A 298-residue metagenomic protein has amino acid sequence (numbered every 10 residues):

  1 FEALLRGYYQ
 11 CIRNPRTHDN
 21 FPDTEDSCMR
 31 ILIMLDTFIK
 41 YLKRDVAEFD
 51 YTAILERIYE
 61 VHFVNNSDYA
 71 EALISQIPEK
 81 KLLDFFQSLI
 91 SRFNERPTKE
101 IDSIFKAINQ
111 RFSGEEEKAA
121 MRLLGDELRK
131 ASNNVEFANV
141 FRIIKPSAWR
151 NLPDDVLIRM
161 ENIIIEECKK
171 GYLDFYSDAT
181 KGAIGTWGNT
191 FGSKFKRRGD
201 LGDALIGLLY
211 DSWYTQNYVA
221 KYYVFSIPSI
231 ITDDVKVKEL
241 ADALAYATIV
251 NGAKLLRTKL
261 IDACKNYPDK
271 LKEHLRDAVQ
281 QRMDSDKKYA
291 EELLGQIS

Functional and structural regions predicted by a protein language model:
E2-A53: Charge-enriched, short contiguous segments at helix-coil
Y51-S298: Non-catalytic all-alpha helical scaffold/repeat segments
